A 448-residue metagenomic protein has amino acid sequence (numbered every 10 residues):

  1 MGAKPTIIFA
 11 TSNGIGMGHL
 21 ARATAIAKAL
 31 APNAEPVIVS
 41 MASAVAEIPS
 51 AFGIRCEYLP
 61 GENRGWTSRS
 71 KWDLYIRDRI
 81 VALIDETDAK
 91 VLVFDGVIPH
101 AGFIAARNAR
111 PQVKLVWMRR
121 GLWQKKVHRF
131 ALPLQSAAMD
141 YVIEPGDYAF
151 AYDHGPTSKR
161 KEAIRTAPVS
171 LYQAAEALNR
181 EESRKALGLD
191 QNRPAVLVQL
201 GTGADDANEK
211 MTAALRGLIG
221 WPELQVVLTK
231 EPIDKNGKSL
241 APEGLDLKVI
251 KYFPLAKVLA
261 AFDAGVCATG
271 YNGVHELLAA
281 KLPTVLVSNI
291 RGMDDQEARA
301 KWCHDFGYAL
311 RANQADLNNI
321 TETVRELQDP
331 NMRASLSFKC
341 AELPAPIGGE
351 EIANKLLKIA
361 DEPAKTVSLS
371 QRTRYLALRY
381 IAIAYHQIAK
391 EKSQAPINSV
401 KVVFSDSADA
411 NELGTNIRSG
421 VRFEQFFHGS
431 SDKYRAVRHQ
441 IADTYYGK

Functional and structural regions predicted by a protein language model:
A3-I15, A29-R79: Conserved nucleotide-sugar phosphate-binding/catalytic loop shared by glycosyltransferases and other
A10-R22, D205-A207: A short, glycine/small-residue-rich beta-strand->loop->alpha-helix junction that serves as a flexible
V81-P99: Short N-terminal targeting/anchoring amphipathic segment
R120, Q124-V127, Q135-T202: A nucleotide-sugar donor-handling region in carbohydrate enzymes
E181-A264: Donor-nucleotide binding loops and adjacent catalytic segments primarily of GT-B fold Leloir glycosyltransferases
A260-G273, L282: Acidic donor-binding loop of glycosyltransferase active sites
G273-T321: Catalytic binding pocket for nucleotide-activated donors in carbohydrate/polymer assembly enzymes
Q328-F404, A410, G420-R422, F426 (+2 more regions): C-terminal amphipathic helix plus adjacent low-complexity, charged tail appended to glycosyltransferase catalytic
